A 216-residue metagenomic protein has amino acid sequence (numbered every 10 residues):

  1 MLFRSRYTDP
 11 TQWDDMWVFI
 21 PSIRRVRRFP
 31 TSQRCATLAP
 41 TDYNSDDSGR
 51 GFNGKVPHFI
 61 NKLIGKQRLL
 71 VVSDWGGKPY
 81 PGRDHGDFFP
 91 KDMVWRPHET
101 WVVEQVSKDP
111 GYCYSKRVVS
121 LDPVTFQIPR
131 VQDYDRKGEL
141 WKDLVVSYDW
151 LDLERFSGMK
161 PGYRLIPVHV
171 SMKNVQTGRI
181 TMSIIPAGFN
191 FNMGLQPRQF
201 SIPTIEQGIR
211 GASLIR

Functional and structural regions predicted by a protein language model:
M1-V56, H85-F200: Gly/Pro-enriched, hydrophobic low-complexity segments that function as extracytoplasmic propeptides/linkers
H58-N61, Q67-K91: Active-site environment of non-heme Fe oxygenases that use a 2-His-1-carboxylate facial triad
M193-R216: Gram-negative outer-membrane assembly/targeting C-terminal domains
